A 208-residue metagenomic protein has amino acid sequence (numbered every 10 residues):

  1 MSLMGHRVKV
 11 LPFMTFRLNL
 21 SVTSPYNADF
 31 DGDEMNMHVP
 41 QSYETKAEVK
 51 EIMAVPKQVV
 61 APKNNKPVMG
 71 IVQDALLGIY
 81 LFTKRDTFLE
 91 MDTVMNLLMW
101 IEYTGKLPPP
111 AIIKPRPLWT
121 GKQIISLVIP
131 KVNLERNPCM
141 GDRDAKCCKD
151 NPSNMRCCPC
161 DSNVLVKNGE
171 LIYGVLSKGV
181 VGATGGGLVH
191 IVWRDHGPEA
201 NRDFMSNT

Functional and structural regions predicted by a protein language model:
M1: Active-site cores of enzymes that catalyze phosphoryl transfer or operate on phosphate-rich substrates
G5-N207: Feature marking long nucleic-acid-engaging regions of large polymerase/nuclease enzymes
